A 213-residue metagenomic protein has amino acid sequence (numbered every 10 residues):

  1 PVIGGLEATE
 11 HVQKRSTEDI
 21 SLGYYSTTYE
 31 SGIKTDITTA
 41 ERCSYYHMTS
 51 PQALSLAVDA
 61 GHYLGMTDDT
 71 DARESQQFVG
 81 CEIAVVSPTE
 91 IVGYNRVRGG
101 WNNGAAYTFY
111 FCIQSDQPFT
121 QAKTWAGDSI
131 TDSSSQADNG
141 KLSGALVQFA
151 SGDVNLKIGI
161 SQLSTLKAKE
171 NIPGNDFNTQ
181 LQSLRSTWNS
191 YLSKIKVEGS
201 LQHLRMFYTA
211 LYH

Functional and structural regions predicted by a protein language model:
P1-H213: Beta-sandwich/jelly-roll carbohydrate-recognition scaffolds of carbohydrate-active enzymes
